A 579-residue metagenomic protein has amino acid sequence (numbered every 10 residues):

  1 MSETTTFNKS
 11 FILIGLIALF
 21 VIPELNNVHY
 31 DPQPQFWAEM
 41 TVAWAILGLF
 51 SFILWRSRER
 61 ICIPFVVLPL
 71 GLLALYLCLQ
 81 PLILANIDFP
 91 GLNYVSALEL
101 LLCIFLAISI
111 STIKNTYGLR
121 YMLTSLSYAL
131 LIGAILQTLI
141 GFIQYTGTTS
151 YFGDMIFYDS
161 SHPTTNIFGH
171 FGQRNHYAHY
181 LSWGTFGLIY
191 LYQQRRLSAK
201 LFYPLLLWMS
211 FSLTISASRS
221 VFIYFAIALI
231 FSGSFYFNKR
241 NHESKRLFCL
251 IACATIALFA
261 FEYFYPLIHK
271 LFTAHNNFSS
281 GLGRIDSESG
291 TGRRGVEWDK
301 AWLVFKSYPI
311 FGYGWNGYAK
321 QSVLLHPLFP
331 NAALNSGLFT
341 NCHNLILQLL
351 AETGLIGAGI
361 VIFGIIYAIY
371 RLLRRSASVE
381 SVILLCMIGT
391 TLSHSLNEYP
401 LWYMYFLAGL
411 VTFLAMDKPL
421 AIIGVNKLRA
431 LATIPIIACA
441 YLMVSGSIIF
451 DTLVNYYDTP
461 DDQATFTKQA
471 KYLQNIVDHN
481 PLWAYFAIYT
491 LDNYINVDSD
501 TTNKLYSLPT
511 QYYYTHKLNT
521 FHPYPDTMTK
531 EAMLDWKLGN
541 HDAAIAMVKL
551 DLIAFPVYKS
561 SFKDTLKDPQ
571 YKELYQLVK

Functional and structural regions predicted by a protein language model:
M1-V95, L101-L131, L191-K200, E243-R246 (+6 more regions): Transmembrane signal-anchor hairpin modules in multi-pass inner-membrane enzymes, especially those that act on
F11-N26, V42-I53, A74, C78-P81 (+6 more regions): Alpha-helical transmembrane segments of multi-pass inner-membrane proteins
H29-D31, I87-E99, S161-N175, I285-G290 (+1 more regions): Short aromatic-rich membrane-water interface segments that cap or initiate transmembrane helices in multi-pass membrane
Q173, G295-F339, T353-I360: TM-adjacent membrane-interface loops and short helices in multi-pass inner/ER membrane proteins
A228-I230, V379-L431: Transmembrane alpha-helices of multi-pass inner-membrane enzymes
K239-I285, T433-T452: A membrane-periplasm/extracellular boundary helix in multi-pass inner-membrane enzymes that assemble envelope glycans
L355-I383, M547: Hydrophobic transmembrane alpha-helices and their immediate junctions
A487-T490, M528: TPR repeat positional signature
